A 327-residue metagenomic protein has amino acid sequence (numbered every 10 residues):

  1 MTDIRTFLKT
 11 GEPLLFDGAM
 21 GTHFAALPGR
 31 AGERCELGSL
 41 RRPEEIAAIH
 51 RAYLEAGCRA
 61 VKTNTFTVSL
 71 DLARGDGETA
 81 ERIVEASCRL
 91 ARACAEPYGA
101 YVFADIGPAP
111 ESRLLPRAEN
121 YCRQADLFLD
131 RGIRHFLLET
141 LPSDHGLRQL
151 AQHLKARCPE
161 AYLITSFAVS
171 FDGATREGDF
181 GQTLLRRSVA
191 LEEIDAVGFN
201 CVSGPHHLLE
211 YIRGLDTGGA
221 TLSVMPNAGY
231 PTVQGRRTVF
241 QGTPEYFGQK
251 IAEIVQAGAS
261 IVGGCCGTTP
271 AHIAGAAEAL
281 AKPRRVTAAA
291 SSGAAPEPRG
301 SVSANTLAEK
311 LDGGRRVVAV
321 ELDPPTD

Functional and structural regions predicted by a protein language model:
M1-D327: Domain-level signal for soluble alpha/beta catalytic cores
